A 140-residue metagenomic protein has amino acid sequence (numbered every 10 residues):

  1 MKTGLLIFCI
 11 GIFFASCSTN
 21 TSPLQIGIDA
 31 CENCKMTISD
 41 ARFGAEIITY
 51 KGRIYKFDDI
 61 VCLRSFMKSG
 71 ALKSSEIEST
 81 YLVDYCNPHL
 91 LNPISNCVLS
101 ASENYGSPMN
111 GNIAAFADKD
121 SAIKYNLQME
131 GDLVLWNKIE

Functional and structural regions predicted by a protein language model:
K2-F8: Sec-dependent signal peptide recognition, specifically the positively charged N-region followed immediately by
F13-S16: C-terminal motif of bacterial Sec signal peptides marking the signal peptidase cleavage site
S18-N20: Bacterial signal peptide processing site
G27: Short metal-coordination and nucleic-acid-contact micro-motifs, chiefly zinc-binding Cys/His arrays
E32-L72: Post-signal-peptide N-terminal segment of Sec-exported extracytoplasmic proteins
A41-I48, P93-P108: Short aromatic-glycine-(Arg/Gly/Cys) micro-motifs in beta-strand/loop hairpins
K56-N92, L99: Mature extracytoplasmic domains of secretory-pathway proteins
A115-E140: C-terminal partner/receptor-binding element of secreted or periplasmic proteins
